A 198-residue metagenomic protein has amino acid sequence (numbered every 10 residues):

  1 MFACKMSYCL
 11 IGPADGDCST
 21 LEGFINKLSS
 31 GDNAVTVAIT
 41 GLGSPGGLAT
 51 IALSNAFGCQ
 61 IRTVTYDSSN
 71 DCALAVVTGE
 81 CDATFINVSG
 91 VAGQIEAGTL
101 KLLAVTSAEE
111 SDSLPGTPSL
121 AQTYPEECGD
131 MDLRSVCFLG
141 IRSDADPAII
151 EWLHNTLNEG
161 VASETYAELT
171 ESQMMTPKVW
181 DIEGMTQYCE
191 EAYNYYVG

Functional and structural regions predicted by a protein language model:
M1-D71, L120, V136-L169: Hinge/capping helix and adjacent helix->loop/strand transition within the periplasmic-binding protein
G31-V35, C59, V77-I86, T99-L102 (+1 more regions): Alpha-to-beta junction loops
G41, V64-L74, T78, N87-G90 (+1 more regions): Short helix-initiation/N-cap motifs at beta->coil->alpha
T50, V76-V77, G98, L153: Hydrophobic residues within well-ordered alpha-helices
S68-S69, F85-V91, T106-A108, S163-E164: Beta->alpha turn/N-cap motifs
G93-V161: C-terminal lobe and pocket-closing loops of periplasmic/extracytoplasmic Venus-flytrap solute-binding proteins
G160, A167-V179, E183: C-terminal capping/gating helix-and-loop segments adjacent to ligand/active sites or protein-protein/ligand interfaces
D181-G198: Extracellular/periplasmic bilobal clamshell ligand-binding domains
